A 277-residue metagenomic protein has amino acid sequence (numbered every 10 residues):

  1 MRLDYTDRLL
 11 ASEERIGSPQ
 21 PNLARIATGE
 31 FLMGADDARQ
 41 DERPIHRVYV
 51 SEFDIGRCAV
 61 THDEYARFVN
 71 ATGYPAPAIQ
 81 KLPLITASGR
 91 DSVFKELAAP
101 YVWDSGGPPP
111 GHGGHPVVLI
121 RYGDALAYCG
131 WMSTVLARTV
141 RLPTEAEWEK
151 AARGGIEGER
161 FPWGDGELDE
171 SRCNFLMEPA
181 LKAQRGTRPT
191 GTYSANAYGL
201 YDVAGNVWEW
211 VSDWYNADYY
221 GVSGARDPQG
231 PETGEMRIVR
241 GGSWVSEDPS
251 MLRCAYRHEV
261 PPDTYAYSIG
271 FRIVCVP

Functional and structural regions predicted by a protein language model:
R2-I16: N-terminal pre-domain segments of enzymes
E14-L97, L119-D124, G205, P277: A short glycine-rich, aromatic-capped structural motif
R25-I26, L32, D36-D37, P75 (+3 more regions): Functional-site microenvironments in short loops/helix caps that host divalent-cation chemistry
H46, F53, Y198, R237 (+1 more regions): Residue-level detector of short, conserved catalytic/binding motifs and their immediate flanks
Y267-P277: Short, structured beta-strand segments at or near domain termini in extracellular proteins/domains
